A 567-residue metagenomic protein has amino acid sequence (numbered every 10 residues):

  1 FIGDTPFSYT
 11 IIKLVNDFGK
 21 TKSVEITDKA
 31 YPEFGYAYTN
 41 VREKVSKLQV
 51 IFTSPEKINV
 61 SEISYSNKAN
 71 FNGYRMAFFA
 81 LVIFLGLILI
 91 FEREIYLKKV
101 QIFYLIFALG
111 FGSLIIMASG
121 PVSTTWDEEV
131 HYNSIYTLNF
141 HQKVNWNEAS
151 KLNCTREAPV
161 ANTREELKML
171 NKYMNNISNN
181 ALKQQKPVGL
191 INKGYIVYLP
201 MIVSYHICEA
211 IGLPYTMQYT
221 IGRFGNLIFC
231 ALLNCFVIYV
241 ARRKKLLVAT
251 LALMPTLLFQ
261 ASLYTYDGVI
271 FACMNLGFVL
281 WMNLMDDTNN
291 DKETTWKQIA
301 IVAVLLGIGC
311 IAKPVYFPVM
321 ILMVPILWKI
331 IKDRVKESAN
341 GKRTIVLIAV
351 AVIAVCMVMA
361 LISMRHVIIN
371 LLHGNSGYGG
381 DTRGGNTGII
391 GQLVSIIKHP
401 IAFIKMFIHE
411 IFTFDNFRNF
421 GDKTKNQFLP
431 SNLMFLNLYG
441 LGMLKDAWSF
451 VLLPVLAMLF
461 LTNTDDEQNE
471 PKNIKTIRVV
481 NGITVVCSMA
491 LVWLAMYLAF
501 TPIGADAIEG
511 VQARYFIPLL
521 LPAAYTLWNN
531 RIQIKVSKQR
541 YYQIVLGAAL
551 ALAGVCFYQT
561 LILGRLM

Functional and structural regions predicted by a protein language model:
K68-R75, G212-A231, R418-W493: Membrane-interface anchor segments at the N-terminal boundary of transmembrane helices in multi-pass membrane enzymes
N70-I115, R343-I353, K472-G482, R540-A549: Start-transfer (signal-anchor) and selected internal transmembrane alpha helices of multi-pass inner/ER membrane
L89-F91, T220-R243: Transmembrane-helix motifs of polytopic, lipid-linked glycan transferases
L97-E129, S134-Y173, A351-V367, C487-L491 (+1 more regions): Transmembrane signal-anchor helices characteristic of membrane glycosylation enzymes that use polyprenol
F140-I221: Interfacial juxtamembrane loops and adjacent helix segments that form the catalytic/substrate-binding surfaces
L213-T216, C235-T256: Transmembrane-helix signature of polytopic, membrane-embedded enzymes that assemble or transfer cell-envelope glycans
F259, T295-P314, V319-P325: Membrane-interface alpha helices of multi-pass inner-membrane proteins
P314-F317, I321-N463, T560-L563: Membrane-lumen/periplasm interface segments of specific transmembrane helices in polyprenyl phosphate-linked
